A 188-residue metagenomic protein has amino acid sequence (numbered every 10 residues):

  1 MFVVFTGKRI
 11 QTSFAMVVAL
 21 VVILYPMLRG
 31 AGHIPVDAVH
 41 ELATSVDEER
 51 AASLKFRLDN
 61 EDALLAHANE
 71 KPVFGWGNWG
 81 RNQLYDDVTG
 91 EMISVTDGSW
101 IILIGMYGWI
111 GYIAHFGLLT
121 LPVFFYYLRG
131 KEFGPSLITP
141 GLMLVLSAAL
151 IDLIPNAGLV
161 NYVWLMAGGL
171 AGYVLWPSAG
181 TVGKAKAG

Functional and structural regions predicted by a protein language model:
M1-F2, Y107-A149, S178: Hydrophobic transmembrane alpha-helices and their immediate junctions
M1-F5, A19-V21, T120-V123, L165-A171: Hydrophobic transmembrane alpha-helices of multi-pass, membrane-embedded glycosylation machinery
M1-H33: Hydrophobic alpha-helical segments of polytopic membrane proteins
M1-I10, G108-G111, P155-L159: Helix-loop-helix junctions and helix-breaking kinks within/between transmembrane helices of multi-pass membrane
V3, G141-L150, A157-G188: Transmembrane alpha-helices of multi-pass inner-membrane enzymes
Q11-M16, H115, G158-L165: Short, aromatic-rich membrane-interface segments at the entry and exit of alpha-helical transmembrane domains
V21-R29, L144-I154: Aromatic-anchored segments of alpha-helical transmembrane domains
V36, H40-Y107, Y126-K131: Long extracytoplasmic/lumenal interhelical loops at the membrane interface of multi-pass membrane proteins
